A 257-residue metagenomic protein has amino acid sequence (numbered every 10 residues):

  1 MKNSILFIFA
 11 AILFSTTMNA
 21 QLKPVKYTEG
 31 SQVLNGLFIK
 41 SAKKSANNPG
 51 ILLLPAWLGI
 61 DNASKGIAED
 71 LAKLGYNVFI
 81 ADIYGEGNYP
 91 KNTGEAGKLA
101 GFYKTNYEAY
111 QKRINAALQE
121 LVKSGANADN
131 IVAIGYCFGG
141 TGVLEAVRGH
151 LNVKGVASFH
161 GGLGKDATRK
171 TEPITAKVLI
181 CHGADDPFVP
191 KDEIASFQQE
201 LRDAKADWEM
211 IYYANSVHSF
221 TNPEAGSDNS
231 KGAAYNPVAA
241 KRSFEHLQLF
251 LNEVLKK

Functional and structural regions predicted by a protein language model:
M1-L22: Bacterial Sec-dependent N-terminal signal peptides
P24-S124, N222-A234: Serine-hydrolase catalytic machinery in alpha/beta-hydrolase-like enzymes
I67, P190-L201: Short alpha-helix in the alpha/beta-hydrolase fold that links the catalytic acid
G125-Y136: Alpha/beta-hydrolase fold nucleophile elbow
G140-L151, V156: Short glycine-enriched nucleophile-adjacent loop and the immediately C-terminal alpha-helix near the catalytic center
I180-H182: Short beta-strand/loop motif that positions the catalytic acidic residue of the alpha/beta-hydrolase fold
D185-V189, H218: Acidic catalytic loop of the alpha/beta-hydrolase fold
R202-K257: C-terminal catalytic histidine-bearing segment of alpha/beta-hydrolase fold enzymes
